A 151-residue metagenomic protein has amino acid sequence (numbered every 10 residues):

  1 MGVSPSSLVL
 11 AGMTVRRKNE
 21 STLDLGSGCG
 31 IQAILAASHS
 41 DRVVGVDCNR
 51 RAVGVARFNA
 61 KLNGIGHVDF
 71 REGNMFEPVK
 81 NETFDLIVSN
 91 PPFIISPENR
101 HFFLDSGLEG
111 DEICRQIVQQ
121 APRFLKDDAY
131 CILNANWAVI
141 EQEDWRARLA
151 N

Functional and structural regions predicted by a protein language model:
S4-K80, L86-S89, I95, A138-I140: Conserved SAM/SAH cofactor-binding pocket of Class I
L25, V44, S106-E109, D128: Short glycine-rich loop/turn motifs that provide flexible caps or phosphate-binding loops at active sites
N49, D111-N151: Conserved Class I SAM-dependent methyltransferase catalytic core
R50-R51, P91-Q116: Mobile active-site "lid"/loop adjacent to the S-adenosyl-L-methionine
R57-F58, N99-F102, W145-A147: Short amphipathic alpha-helical segments
